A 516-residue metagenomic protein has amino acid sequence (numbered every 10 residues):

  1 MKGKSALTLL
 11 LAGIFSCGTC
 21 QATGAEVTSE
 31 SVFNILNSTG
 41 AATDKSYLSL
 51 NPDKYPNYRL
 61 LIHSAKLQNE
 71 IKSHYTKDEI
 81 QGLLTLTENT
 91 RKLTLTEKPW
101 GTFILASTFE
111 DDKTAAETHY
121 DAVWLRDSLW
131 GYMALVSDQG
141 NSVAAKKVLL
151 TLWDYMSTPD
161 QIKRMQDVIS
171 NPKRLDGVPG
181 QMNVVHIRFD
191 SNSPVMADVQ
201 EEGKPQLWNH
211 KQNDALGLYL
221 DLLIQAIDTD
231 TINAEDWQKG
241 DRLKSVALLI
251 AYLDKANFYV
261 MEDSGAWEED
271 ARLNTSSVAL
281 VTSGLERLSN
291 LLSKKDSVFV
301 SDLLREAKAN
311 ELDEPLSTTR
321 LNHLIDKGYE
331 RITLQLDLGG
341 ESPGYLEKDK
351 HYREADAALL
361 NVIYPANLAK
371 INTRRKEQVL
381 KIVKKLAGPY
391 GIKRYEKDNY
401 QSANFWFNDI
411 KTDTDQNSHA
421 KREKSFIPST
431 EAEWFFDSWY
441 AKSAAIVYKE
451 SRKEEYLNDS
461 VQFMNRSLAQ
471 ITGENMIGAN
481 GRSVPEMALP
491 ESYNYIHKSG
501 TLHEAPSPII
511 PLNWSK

Functional and structural regions predicted by a protein language model:
M1-A25: Classical Sec-dependent N-terminal signal peptides that target proteins to the secretory pathway
V27-V123, T151, M156-V195: Low-complexity, Ser/Thr/Pro/Gly-enriched N-terminal "stalk/linker" regions
T28-E70, H74, K92, Y155 (+5 more regions): Non-catalytic carbohydrate-binding regions of carbohydrate-active enzymes
Y47-D53, F109-S128, V136-D138, L149 (+7 more regions): Solvent-exposed loop and edge beta-strand segments that line ligand/cofactor-binding and catalytic clefts
A65-S73, L129-S142, L218-E235, L280-N310 (+3 more regions): Well-ordered alpha-helical scaffold segments within catalytic/enzyme domains
T118-A256, V278, D437, P508 (+1 more regions): Aromatic-rich carbohydrate-recognition surfaces in CAZymes
S157-L207, T275-T282, S297-F435, K449: Extended ligand-binding clefts on enzyme/binding-domain cores
I162, Q212-N213, K239-L321, R353: Aromatic-lined, polymer-binding surfaces characteristic of secreted/periplasmic polysaccharide-degrading enzymes
